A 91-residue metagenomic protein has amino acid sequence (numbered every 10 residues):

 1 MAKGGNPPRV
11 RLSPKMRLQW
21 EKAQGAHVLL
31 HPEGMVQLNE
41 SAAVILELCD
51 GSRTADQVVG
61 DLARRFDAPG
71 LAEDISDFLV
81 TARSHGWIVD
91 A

Functional and structural regions predicted by a protein language model:
M1-E47, A91: Acidic, low-complexity/disordered tracts enriched in E/D and polar residues
G34-A91: Long, charge-rich, low-complexity alpha-helical segments
